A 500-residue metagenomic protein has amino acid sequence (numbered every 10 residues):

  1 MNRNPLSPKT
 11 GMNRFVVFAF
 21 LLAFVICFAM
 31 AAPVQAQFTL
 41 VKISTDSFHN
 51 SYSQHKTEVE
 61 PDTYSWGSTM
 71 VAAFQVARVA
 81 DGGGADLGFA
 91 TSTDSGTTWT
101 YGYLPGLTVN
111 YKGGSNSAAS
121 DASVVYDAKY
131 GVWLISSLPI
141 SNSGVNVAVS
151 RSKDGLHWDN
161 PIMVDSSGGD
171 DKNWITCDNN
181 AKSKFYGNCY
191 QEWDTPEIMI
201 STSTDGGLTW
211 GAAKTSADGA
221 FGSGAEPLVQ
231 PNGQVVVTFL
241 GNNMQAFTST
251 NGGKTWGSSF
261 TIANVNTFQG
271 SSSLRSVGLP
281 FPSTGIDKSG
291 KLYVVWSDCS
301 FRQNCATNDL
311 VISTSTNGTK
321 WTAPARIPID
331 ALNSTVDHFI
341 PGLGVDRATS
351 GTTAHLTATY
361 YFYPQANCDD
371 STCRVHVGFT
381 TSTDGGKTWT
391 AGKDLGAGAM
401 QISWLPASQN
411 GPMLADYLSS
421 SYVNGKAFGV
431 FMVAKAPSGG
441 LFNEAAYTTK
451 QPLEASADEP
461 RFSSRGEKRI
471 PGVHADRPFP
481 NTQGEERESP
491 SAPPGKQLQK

Functional and structural regions predicted by a protein language model:
M1-R14: N-terminal secretory signal peptides that target proteins for export/translocation
R3, C27-F28, K56: Residue-level detector of alpha-helical hydrophobic segments embedded in or interacting with membranes
L6, L21-L22, L498: Leucine-biased recognition of intrinsically disordered, low-complexity hydrophobic segments
M12, V16-F18, V79, R302: Hydrophobic alpha-helical segments, principally membrane-spanning helices and signal/leader peptides
F18-A29: Bacterial N-terminal signal peptides
M30-A36: Sec/Tat signal peptide C-region and signal peptidase I cleavage site
A36-K500: C-terminal PAP-associated
